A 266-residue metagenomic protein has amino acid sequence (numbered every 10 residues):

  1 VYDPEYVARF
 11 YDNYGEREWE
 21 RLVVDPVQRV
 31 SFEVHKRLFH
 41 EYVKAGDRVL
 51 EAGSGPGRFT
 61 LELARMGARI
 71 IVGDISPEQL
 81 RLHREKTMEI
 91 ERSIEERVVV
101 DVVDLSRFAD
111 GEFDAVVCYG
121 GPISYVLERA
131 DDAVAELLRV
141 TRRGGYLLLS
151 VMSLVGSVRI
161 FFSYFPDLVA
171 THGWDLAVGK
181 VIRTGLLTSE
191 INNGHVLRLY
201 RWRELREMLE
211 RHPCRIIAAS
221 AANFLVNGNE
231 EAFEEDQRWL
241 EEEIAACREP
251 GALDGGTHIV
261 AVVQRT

Functional and structural regions predicted by a protein language model:
V1-K44, R58, E62: Conserved class I S-adenosyl-L-methionine
G53-G55: Class I SAM-dependent methyltransferase "Motif I" SAM/SAH-binding loop
R58-D104: Class I SAM-dependent methyltransferase SAM/SAH-binding core
S106-V116: A short acidic, Gly/Pro-enriched loop at the edge of an enzyme's catalytic core that lines a small-molecule cofactor
D131-R143: A short glycine-rich, Lys/Arg-flanked "PGG" loop and its adjoining helix->strand segment in the class I
L148-G179: Conserved class I S-adenosyl-L-methionine
S189-E204: Acceptor-substrate binding/catalytic loop of class I
E207, I217-T266: A C-terminal cap/extension of S-adenosyl-L-methionine-dependent methyltransferases that defines the acceptor-substrate
